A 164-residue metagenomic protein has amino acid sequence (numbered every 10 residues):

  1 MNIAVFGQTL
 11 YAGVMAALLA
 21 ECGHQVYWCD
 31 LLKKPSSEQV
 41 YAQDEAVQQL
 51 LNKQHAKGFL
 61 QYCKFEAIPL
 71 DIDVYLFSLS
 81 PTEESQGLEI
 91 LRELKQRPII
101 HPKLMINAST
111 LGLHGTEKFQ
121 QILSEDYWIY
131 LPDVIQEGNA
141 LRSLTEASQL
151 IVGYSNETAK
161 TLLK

Functional and structural regions predicted by a protein language model:
M1-Q49, K64: NAD(P)+-binding Rossmann beta1-loop-alpha1 motif at the extreme N-terminus of oxidoreductases
D30, F65-E66, S109, P132 (+1 more regions): Residues at the C-termini of beta-strands that transition into short coil/loop
N52-I72: Short acidic low-complexity segments
D71-Y75, K103: Conserved acidic residues
L76-P81, A108, G153: Short, well-ordered coil/turn residues at beta-beta hairpins and beta-strand->alpha-helix junctions within
T82-A140: Rossmann-like NAD(P)(H) cofactor-binding subdomain of soluble oxidoreductases
E117-I129, A140-K164: Internal alpha-helical scaffold of NAD(P)-dependent oxidoreductase catalytic cores
